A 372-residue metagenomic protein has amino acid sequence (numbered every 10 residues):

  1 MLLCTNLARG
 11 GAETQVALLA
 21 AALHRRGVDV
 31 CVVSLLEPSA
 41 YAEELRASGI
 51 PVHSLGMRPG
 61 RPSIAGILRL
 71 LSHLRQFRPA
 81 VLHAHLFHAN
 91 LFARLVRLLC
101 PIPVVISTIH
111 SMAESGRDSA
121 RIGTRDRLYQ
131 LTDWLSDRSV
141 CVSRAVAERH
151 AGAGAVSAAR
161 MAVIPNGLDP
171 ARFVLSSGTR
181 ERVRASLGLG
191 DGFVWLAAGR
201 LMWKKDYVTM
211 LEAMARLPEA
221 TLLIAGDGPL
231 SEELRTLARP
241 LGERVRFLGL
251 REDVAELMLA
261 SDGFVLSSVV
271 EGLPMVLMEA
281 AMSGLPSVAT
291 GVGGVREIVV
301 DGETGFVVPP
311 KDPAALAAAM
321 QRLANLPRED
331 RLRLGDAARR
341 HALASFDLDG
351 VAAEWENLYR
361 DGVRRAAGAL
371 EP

Functional and structural regions predicted by a protein language model:
L2-A65, P229: N-terminal strand-loop element at the rim of the active site of nucleotide-sugar-dependent glycosyltransferases
G10-A21, F193-R216, A220, P229-R235 (+1 more regions): A conserved mid-protein helix/loop that constitutes part of the nucleotide-sugar donor-binding site
S34, L277, P286-A289, V299: Short hydrophobic beta-strand element within catalytic cores of glycosyltransferases and related nucleotide-activated
R97, D330-S345, V351-N357: A short, well-ordered alpha-helix in the C-terminal region of glycosyltransferases
S136-V163, L168-F173: A short, active-site helix/loop in glycosyltransferases that binds the activated sugar's phosphate group
V174-L189, G368: A short helix/loop element that forms part of the nucleotide-sugar donor recognition site in Leloir-type
L250, V269: Aromatic "clamp/platform" in nucleotide-sugar-dependent glycosyltransferases that forms part of the donor/acceptor
D301-G302, F306-P313, R322-R328: Conserved acidic donor-binding segment of nucleotide-sugar-dependent glycosyltransferases
